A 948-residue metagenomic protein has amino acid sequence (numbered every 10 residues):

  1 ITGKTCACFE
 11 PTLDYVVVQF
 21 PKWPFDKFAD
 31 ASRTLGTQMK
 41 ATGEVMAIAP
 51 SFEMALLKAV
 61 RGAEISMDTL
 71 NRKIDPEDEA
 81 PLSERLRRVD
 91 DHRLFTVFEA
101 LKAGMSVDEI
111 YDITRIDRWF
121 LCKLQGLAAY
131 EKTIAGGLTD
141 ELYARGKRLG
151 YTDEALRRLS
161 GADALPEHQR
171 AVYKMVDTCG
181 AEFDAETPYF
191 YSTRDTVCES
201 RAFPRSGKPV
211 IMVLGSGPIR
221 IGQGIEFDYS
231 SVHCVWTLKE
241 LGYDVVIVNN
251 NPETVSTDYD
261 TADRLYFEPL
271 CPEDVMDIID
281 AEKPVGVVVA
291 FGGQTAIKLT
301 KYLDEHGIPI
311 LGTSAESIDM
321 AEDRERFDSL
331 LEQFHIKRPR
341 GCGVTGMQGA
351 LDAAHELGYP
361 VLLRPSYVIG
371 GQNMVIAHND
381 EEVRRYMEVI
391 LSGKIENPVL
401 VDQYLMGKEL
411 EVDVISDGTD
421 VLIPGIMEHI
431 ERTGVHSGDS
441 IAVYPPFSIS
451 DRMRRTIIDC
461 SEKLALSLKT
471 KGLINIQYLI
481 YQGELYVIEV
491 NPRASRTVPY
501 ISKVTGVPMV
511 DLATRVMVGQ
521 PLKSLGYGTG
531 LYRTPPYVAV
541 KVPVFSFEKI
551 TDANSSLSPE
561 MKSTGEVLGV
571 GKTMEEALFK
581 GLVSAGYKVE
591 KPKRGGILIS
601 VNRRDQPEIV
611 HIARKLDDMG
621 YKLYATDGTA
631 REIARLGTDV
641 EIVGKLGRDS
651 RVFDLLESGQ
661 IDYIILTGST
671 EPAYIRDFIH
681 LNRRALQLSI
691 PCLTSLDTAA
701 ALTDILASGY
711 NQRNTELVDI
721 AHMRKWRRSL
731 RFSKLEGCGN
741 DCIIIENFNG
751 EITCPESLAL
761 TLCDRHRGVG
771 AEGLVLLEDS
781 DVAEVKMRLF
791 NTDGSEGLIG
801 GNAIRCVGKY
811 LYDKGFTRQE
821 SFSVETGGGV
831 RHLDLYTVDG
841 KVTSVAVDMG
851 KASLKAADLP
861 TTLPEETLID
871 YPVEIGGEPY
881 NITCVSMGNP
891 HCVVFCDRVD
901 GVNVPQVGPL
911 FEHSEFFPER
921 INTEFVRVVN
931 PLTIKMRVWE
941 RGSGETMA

Functional and structural regions predicted by a protein language model:
I1-T133, G137-L142, L149-G150, V197 (+8 more regions): ATP-dependent carboxylate activation and anion-phosphoryl transfer catalytic cores that bind Mg-ATP to form
A55, I110, L156, G217 (+24 more regions): Buried hydrophobic positions in well-ordered alpha/beta secondary-structure cores of metabolic enzymes
A55, K208-G215, A350-L357, I458 (+6 more regions): Short, hydrophobic/aliphatic alpha-helical segments
A59, K174-I336, T345-D352, V570-Y710: ATP-binding N-terminal substructure of ATP-dependent carboxylate-amine bond-forming enzymes
L101-R115, T133-E182, E186, L405 (+3 more regions): Cofactor-pocket helix-loop regions in the catalytic cores of large enzyme subunits
R385-E388, G709-R728: Flexible C-terminal active-site loop/helix
R727-K841, C892-A948: A glycine-rich beta-to-alpha transition motif near the start of alpha/beta enzyme domains, typified by
T826-C896, D900: ATP-dependent small-molecule kinase catalytic core of the GHMP/sugar-kinase superfamily and closely related
